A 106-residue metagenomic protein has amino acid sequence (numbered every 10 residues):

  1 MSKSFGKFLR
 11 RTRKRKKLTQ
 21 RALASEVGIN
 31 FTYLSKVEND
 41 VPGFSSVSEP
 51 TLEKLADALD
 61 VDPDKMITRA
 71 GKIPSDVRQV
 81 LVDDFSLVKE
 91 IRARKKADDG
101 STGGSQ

Functional and structural regions predicted by a protein language model:
M1-R15: A short, Lys/Arg-rich alpha-helix, primarily the initiator
K7, R11, S25, K36 (+1 more regions): DNA-binding alpha-helical recognition surfaces that contact promoter or target DNA
F8, T19, S48-T51, D62: Residues that mark the N-terminal boundary/hinge immediately upstream of a DNA-recognition element
K17, S25, V41-D57: Short, basic-rich loop-to-helix N-cap that marks the start of a DNA-contacting helix
K17-N39: Short alpha-helical DNA-recognition segment
E38-V41, A70: DNA major-groove recognition helix of helix-turn-helix
D64-G103: Short, charged recognition helix plus adjacent turn of helix-turn-helix-like nucleic-acid-binding domains
